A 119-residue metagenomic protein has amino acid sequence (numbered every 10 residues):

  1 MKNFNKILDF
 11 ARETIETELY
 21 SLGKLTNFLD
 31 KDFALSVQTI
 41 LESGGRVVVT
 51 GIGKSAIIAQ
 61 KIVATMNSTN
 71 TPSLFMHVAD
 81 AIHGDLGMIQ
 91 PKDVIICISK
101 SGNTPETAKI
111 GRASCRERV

Functional and structural regions predicted by a protein language model:
M1-N3, I15, I110, S114: A broad "ordered helical/assembly scaffold" signature
N3-G45: An N-terminal, well-structured beta->alpha segment
L41, G45-R118: Glycine-rich phosphate-binding loops that contact phosphosugars or nucleotide phosphates
